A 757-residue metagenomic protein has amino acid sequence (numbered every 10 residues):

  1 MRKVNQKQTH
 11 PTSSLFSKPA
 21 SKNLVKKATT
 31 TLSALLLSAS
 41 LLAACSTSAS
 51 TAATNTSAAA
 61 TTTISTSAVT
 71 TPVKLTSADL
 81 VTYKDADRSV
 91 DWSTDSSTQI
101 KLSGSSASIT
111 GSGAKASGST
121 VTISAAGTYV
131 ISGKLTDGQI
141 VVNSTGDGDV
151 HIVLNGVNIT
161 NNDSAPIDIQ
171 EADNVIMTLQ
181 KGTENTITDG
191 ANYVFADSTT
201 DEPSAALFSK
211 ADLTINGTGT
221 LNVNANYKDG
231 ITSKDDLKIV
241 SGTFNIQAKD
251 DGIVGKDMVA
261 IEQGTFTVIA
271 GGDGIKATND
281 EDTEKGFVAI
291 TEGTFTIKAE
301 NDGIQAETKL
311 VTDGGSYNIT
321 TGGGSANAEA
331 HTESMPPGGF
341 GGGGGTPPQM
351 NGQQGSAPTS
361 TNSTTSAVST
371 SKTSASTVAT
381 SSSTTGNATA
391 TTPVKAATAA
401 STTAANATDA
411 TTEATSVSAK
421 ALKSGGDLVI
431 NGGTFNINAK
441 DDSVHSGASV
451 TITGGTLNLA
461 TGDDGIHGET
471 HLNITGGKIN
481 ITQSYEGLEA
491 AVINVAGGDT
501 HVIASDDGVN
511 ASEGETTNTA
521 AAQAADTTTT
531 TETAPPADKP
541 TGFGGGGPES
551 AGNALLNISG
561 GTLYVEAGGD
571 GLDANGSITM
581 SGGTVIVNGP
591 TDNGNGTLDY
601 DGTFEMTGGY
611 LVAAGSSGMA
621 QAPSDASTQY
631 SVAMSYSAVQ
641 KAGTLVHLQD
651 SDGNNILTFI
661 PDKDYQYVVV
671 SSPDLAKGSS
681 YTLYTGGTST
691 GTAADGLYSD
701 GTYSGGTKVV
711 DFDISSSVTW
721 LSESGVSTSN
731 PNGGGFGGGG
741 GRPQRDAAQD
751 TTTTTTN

Functional and structural regions predicted by a protein language model:
R2-N757: A composition-driven surface/loop motif
